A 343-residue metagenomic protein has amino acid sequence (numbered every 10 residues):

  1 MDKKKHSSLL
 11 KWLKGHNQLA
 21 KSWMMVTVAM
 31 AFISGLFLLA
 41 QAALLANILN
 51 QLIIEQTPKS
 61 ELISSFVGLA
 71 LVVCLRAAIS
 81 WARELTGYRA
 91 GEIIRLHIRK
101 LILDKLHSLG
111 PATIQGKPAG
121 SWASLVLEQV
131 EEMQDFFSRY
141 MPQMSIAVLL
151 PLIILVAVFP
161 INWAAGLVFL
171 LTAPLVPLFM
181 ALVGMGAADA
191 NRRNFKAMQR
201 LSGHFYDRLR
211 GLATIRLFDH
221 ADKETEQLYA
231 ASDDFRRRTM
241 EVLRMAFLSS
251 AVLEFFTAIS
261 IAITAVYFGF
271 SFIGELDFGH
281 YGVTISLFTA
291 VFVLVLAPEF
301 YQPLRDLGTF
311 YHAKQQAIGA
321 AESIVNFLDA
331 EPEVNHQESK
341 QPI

Functional and structural regions predicted by a protein language model:
M1-L36, E61-S64, G87, E132 (+2 more regions): Membrane-integrated ABC transporters
D2, Q41-L45, V72-Q115, A119 (+9 more regions): Juxtamembrane helix-loop junctions of ABC transporter transmembrane domains
Q18-K21, P111, E128-F137, M141 (+5 more regions): An intracellular "coupling" helix at the cytosolic face of ABC transporter transmembrane type-1 domains
L19, W23-I33, P142-R193, Y267-F270: Transmembrane helices of ABC transporter permease
K21-I79, I161-A164, E275-V283, L287: Transmembrane helix-loop-helix hairpins at lipid-water interfaces of multipass membrane proteins, especially the type-1
S65-S80, A173-P174, S250, Y281-T309: Hydrophobic alpha-helical segments in the permease module
H220, F247, P298-F327: Cytosolic ends of transmembrane helices, especially the final helix of ABC transmembrane type-1 domains
L328-I343: Primarily ABC-family ATPase nucleotide-binding module
